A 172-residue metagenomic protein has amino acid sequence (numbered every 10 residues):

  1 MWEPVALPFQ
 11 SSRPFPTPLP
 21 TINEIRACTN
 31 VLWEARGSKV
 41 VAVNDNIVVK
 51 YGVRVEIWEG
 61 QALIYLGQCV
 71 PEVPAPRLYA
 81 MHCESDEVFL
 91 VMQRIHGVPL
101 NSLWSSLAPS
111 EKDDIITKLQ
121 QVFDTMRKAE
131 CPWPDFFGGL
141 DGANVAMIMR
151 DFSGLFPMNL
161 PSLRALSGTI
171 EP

Functional and structural regions predicted by a protein language model:
M1-N30: Juxta-kinase regulatory segment immediately upstream of eukaryotic protein kinase catalytic domains
E24-M158: ATP-binding pocket architecture of kinase catalytic cores
P161: Extended basic-aromatic, gly/pro-enriched interface segments that bind polyanionic ligands
A165-L166: Terminal disorder- and signal-encoded targeting elements
I170-P172: A mid-sequence, solvent-exposed acidic-amphipathic segment
